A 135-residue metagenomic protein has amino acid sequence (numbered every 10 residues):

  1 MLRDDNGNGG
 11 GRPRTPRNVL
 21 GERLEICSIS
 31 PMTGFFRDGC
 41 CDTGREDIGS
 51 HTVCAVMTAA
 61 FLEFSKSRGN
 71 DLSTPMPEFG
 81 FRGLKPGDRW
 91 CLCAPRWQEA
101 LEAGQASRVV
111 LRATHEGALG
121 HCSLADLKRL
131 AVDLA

Functional and structural regions predicted by a protein language model:
L2-A60, A131-D133: Extended boundary segments
V56-D71: Short, basic/aromatic beta-hairpin or loop at an interaction surface
S73-G80: Short alpha-helix capping/helix-loop boundary micro-motifs
W97-G120: Short, compositionally biased
E116-A135: Glycine- and charge-enriched low-complexity intrinsically disordered segments
